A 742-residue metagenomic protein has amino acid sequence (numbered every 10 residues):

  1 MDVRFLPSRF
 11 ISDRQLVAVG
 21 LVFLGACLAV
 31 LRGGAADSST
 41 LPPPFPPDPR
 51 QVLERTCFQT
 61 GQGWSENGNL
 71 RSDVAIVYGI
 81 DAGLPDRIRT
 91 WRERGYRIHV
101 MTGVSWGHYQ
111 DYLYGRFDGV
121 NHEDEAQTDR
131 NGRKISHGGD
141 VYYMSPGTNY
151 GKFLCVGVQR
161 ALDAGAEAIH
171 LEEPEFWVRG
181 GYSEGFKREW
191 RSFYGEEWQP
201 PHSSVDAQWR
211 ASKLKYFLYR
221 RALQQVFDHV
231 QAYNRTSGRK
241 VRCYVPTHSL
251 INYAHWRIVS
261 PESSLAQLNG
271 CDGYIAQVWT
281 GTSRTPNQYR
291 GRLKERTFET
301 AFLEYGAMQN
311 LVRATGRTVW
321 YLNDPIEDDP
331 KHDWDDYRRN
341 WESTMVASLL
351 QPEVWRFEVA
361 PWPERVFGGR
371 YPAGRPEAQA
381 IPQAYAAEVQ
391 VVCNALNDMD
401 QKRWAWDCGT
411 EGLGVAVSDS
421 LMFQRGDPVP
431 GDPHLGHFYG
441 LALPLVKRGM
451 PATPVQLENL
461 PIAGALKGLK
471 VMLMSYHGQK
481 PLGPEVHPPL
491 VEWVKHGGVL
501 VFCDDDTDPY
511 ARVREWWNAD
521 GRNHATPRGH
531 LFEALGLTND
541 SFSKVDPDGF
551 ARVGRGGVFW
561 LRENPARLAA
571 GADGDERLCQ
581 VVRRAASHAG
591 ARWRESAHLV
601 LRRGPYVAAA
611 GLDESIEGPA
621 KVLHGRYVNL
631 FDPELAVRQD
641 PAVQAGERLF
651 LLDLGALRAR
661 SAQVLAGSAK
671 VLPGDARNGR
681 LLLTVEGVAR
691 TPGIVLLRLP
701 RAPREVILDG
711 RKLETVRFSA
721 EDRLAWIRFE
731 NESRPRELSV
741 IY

Functional and structural regions predicted by a protein language model:
R50-R87, R160-E167, G273-Y274, T344-R356 (+1 more regions): Catalytic domains of carbohydrate-active enzymes, especially glycoside hydrolases
E54-Q59, H99-G103, H170-L171, R210-I258 (+2 more regions): Aromatic-lined carbohydrate-recognition surfaces of secreted/lumenal glycan-active proteins
S72-G79, I135-K152, V205-R221, S249 (+4 more regions): The substrate-binding groove and active-site-proximal loops of carbohydrate-active enzymes, especially glycoside
G79-S136, H170-W177, K240-Y244: Glycine-rich, aromatic-flanked loop segments that form ligand/cofactor-binding clefts across common enzyme folds
S105-A164, V205-Y216, Q224: Active-site-adjacent "subsite" loops/lids of carbohydrate-active enzymes
C243-G440, F542, F559-E563, L568-A572 (+1 more regions): Hydrophobic targeting/anchoring helices
K480-A676, V695-L696: A conserved amphipathic helix/loop scaffold that creates a polar/acidic microenvironment used either to coordinate
H624-P641, I707-I727: Solvent-exposed beta-strand/loop surfaces of large extracellular or lumenal domains
